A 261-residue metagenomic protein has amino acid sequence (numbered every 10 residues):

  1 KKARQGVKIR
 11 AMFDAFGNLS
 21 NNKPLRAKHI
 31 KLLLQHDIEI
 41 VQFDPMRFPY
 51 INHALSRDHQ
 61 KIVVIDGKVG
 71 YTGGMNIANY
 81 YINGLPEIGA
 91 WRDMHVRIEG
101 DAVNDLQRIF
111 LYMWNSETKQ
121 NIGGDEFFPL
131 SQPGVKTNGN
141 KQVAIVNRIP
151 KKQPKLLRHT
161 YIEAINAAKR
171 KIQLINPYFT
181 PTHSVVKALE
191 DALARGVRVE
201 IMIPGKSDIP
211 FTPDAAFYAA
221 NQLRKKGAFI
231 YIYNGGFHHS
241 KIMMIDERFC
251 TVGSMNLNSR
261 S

Functional and structural regions predicted by a protein language model:
K1-S261: Charged, low-complexity intrinsically disordered terminal segments
